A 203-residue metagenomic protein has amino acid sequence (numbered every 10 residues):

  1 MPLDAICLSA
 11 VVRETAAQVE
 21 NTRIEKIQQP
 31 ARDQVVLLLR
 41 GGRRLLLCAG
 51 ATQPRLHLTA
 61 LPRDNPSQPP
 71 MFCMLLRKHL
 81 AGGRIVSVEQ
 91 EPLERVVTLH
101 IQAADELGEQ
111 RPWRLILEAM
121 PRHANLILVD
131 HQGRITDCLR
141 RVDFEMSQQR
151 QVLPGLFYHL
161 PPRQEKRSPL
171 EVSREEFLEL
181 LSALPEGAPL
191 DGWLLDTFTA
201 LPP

Functional and structural regions predicted by a protein language model:
L3-Q68: A structured, charge-rich N-terminal accessory region that forms the first stable segment of a protein and links
G41-P203: Phosphate/anion-contacting hairpin/loop surfaces
